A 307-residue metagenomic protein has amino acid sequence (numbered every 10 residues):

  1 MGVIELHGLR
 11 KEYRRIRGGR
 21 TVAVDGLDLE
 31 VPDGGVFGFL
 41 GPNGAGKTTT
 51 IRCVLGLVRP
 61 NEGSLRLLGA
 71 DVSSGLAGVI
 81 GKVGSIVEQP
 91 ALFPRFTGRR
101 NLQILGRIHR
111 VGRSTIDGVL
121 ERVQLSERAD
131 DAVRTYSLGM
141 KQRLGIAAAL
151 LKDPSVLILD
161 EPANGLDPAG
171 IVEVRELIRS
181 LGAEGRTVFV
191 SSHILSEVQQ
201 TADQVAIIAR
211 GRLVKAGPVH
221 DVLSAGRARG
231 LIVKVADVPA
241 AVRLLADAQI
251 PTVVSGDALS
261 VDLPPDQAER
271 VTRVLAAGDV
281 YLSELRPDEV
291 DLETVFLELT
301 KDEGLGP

Functional and structural regions predicted by a protein language model:
M1, P265-P307: C-terminal coupling/interaction segments
G2-I4, K11-A209, K215: ABC transporter nucleotide-binding domains
L9, L27, S283-L285: Generic beta-strand hydrophobic packing signal
G69, H109, V235, P265 (+1 more regions): Short loop or secondary-structure boundary microenvironments that flank and position key functional residues
V119, V133, D257-A258, D288: Residue-level "edge-of-site" marker
Q124, Q249, D279: Short glycine-rich hinge loops at helix-strand junctions in the catalytic core of two-component histidine kinases
R175-D262: ABC transporter nucleotide-binding domain
